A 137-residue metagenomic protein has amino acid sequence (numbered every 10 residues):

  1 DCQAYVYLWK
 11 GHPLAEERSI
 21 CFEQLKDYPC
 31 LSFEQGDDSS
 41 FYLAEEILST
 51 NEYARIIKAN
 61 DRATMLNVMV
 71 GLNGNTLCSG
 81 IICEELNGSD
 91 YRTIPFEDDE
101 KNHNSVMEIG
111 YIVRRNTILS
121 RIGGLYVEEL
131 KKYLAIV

Functional and structural regions predicted by a protein language model:
D1-C30, E34: Flexible hinge/capping segments at coil-to-helix
C2-Q3, A63-N116: Beta-alpha-beta core module
G11-C21, D99-S105, N116-I122: Short helix-loop capping/hinge motifs at secondary-structure junctions, enriched in acidic/polar residues
F22, D27-N51, G80, L119-V127: Secondary-structure junction motif
P29, A54-R55, D90-R92: Conserved beta-strand segments of alpha/beta enzyme cores
S32-F33, N51-T64: Short beta-strand-to-loop elements that line the ligand-binding cleft of bilobed periplasmic-binding protein-like
L130-V137: Periplasmic-binding protein-like
